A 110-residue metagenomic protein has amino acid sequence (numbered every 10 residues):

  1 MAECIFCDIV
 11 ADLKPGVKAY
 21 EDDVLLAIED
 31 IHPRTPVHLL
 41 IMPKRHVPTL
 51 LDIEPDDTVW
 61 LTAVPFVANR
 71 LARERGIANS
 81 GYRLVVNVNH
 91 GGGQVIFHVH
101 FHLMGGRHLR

Functional and structural regions predicted by a protein language model:
M1-R110: HIT superfamily nucleotide-processing domains
